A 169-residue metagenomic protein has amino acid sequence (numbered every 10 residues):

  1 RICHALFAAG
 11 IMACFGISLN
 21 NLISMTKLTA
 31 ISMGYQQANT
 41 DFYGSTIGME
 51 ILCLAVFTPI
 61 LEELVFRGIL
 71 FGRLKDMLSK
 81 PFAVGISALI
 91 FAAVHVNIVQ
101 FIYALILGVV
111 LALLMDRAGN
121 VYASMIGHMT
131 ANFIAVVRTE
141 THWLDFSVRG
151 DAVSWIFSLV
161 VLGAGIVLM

Functional and structural regions predicted by a protein language model:
R1-T58, G72, D76: Juxtamembrane helix-loop-helix connectors linking adjacent transmembrane helices in multi-pass membrane enzymes
C3-G10, G48-L52, P81-I86, F101-I102 (+2 more regions): Hydrophobic alpha-helical transmembrane segments
A9-N20, W155-M169: Hydrophobic core of alpha-helical transmembrane segments in multi-pass integral membrane proteins
C53, F57-T58, V121, V160-L168: Hydrophobic cores of alpha-helical transmembrane segments in multi-pass inner/ER membrane proteins, independent
I60-V65, I69-L70, A93, N97 (+2 more regions): Active-site His/Glu-centered metal-binding helix of metallohydrolases
L61-I86, L113-N120: Membrane-interface helix/loop boundary segments of multi-pass membrane proteins
K80-V96, M129: Small-polar-interrupted transmembrane alpha-helices in polytopic inner-membrane proteins
A88, Q100-F157: Functionally important transmembrane alpha-helices
